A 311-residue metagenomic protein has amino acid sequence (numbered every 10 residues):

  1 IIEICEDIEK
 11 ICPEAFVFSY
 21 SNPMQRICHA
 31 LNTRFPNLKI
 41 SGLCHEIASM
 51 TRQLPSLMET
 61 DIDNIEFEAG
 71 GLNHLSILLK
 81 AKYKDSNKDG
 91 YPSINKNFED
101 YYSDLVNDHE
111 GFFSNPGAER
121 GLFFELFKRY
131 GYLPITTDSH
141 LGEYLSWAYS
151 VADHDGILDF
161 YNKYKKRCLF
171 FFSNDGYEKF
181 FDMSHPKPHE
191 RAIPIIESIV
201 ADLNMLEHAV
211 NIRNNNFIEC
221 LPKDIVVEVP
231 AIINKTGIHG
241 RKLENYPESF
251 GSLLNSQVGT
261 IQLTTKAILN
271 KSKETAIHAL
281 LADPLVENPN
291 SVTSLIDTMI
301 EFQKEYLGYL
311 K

Functional and structural regions predicted by a protein language model:
I1-F35: Rossmann-fold NAD(P)-binding glycine/threonine-rich loop
E3, S49, S256-G259: A non-catalytic, amphipathic alpha-helix used as a structural packing/dimerization or gating element in enzyme scaffolds
A15, L38-K39, I65: A structural micro-motif
S19-N22, S41-I47, E68-L72: Active-site nucleophile and cofactor-binding loops and adjacent substrate-binding regions of central metabolic enzymes
H29-T33, Q53-L54, L79-A81: Short acidic, glycine/serine/threonine-rich loops at helix termini
T33-L38, D85-N87: A glycine- and small-aliphatic-rich helix-loop capping segment at beta-alpha/alpha-beta transitions that lines
P36-L54, M58: Acidic, His- and aromatic-enriched active-site or binding-groove loops in soluble protein domains that engage sugars
E59-K311: Long, compositionally biased stretches enriched for glycine and/or charged residues
